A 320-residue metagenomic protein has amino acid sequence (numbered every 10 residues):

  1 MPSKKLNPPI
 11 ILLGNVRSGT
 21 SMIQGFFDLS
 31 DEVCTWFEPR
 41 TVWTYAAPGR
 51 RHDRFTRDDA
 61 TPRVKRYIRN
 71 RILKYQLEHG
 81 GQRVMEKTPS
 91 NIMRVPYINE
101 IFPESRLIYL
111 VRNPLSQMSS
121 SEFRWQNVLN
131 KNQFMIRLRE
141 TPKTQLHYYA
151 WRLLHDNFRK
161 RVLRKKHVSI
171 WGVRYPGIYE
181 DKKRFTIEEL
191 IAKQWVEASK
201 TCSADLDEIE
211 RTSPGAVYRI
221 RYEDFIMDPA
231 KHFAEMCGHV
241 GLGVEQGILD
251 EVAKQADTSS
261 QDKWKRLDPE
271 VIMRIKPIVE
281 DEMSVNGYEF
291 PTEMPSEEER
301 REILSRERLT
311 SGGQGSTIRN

Functional and structural regions predicted by a protein language model:
M1-H79, V128, R137-Y149, Q255 (+3 more regions): PAPS-dependent sulfotransferase catalytic core
M1-I10, Q133, H147-N320: PAPS-dependent sulfotransferases, especially Golgi type II membrane carbohydrate sulfotransferases
L12-G14, V84-K87, Y109-V111, R219-Y222: Short beta-strand segments
S21-Q24, W43-Y45, I92-V95, L115-S120 (+1 more regions): Short catalytic/ligand-binding loop motif for oxyanion handling, primarily in non-cytosolic enzymes, centered on
A46-R50, I98, S119-R124, L129-Q133 (+1 more regions): Short aromatic-enriched loop/helix-cap "lid" or pocket-rim segments at secondary-structure transitions that line
I72-R94: Glycine-rich phosphate-binding loop used to anchor ATP phosphates in small-molecule kinases, encompassing both
K87, I98-R124, M236: Conserved phosphate-donor/acceptor-positioning beta-strand/loop module used by diverse small-molecule
